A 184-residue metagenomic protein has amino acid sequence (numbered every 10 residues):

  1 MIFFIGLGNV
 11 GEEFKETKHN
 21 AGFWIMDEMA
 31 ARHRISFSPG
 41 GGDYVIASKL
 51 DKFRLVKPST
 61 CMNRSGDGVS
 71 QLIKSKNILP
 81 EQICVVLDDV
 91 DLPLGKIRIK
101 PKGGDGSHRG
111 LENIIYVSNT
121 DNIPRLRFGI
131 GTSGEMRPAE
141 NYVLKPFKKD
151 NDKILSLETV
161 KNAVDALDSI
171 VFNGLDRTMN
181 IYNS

Functional and structural regions predicted by a protein language model:
I2-K102, E112, Y116-L126, S133-P138 (+1 more regions): Nucleotide and nucleotide-moiety/phosphate-recognizing core
R98-G104, V143-F147: Short glycine-enriched, charge-decorated loop/helix-capping segments at active-site entrances that position
S107-G110: Hydrophobic alpha-helical segments within soluble ligand-binding/sensing domains
F128-G131, F147: Short, loop-centered acidic/histidine patches that primarily coordinate divalent metals
K149-N151: Amphipathic alpha-helix from the class-I
